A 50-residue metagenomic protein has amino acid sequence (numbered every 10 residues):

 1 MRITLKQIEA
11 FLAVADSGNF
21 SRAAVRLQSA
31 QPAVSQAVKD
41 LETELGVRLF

Functional and structural regions predicted by a protein language model:
T4-Q7, Q31: The N-cap/first-turn positions of alpha helices within or immediately adjacent to helix-turn-helix DNA-binding domains
Q7-V14: Short alpha-helical "packing" element that flanks the helix-turn-helix/winged-helix DNA-binding module
F11, L41-E42: Conserved amphipathic alpha-helical core elements
V14-Q28: Short helix-boundary/capping micro-motifs
A37: Residues in the recognition helix of alpha-helical DNA-binding motifs
E42-F50: A short LG(V/I)-centered, amphipathic sequence patch enriched for acidic residue(s) preceding the LG motif
